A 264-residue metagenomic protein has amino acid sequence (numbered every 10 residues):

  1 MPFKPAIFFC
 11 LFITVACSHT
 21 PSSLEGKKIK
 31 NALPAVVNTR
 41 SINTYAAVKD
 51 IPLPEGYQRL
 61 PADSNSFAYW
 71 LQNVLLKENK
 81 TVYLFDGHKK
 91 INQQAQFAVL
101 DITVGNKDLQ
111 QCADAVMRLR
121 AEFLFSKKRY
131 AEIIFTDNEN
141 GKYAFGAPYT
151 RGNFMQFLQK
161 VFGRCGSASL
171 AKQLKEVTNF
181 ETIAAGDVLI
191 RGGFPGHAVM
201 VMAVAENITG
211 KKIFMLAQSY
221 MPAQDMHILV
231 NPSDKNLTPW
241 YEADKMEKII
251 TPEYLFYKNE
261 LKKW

Functional and structural regions predicted by a protein language model:
M1-K28: Bacterial Sec-dependent N-terminal signal peptides
S18, M202, A217: Residue-level detector of conserved, well-ordered beta-strand and adjacent loop positions that form binding/recognition
S18-D101, Q110: Cationic-aromatic interfacial patches
D101-N179: Extracellular-facing segments of soluble proteins and assemblies that are Gly/Ser/Thr-biased and enriched in aromatics
F125-R129, A198, N207-K212, Q224-H227: Substrate-binding/catalytic groove segments of enzymes that remodel or degrade extracellular structural polymers
T136, R191-G192, S219: A generic structural motif
F154-G210: ...with weaker cross-activation on analogous glycine-rich loops/strands in unrelated enzymes
M215, S219-W264: Low-complexity, Gly/Ser/Thr/Pro-rich intrinsically disordered linker/tail segments
